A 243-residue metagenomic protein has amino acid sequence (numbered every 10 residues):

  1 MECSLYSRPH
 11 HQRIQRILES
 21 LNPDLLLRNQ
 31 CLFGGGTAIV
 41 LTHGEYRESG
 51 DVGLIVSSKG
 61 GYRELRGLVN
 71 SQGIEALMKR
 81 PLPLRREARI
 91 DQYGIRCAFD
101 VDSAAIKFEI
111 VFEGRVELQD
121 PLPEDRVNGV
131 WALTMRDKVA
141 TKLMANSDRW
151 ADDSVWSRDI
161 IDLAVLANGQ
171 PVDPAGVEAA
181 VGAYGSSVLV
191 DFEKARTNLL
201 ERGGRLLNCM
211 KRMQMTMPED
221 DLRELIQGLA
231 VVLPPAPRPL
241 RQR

Functional and structural regions predicted by a protein language model:
M1-R243: Compositionally biased terminal segments of proteins
